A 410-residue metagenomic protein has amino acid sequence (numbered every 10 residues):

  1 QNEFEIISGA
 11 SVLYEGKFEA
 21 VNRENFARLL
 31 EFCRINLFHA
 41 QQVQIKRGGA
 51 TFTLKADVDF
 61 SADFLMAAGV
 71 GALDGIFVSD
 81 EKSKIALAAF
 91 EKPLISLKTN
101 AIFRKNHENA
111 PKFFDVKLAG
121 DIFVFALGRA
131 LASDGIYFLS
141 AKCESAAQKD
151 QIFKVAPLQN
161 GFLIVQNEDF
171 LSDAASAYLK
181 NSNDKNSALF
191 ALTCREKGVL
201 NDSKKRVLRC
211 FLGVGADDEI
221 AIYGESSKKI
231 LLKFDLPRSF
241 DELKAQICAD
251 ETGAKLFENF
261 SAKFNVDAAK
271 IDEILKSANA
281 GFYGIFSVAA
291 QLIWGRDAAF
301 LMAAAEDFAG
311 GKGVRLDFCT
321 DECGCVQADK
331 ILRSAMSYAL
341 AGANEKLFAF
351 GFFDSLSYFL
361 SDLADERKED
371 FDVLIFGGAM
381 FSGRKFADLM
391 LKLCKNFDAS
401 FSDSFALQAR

Functional and structural regions predicted by a protein language model:
Q1-R410: Acidic, glycine-enriched active-site microenvironments
